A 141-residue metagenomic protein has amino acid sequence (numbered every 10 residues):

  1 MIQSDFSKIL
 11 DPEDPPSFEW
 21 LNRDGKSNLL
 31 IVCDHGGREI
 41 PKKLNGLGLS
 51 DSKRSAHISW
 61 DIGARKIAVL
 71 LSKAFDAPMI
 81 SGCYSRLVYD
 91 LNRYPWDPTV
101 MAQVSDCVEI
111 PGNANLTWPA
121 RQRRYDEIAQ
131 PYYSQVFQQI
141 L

Functional and structural regions predicted by a protein language model:
M1-L141: N-terminal catalytic or cofactor-binding beta/alpha core of small enzyme domains
